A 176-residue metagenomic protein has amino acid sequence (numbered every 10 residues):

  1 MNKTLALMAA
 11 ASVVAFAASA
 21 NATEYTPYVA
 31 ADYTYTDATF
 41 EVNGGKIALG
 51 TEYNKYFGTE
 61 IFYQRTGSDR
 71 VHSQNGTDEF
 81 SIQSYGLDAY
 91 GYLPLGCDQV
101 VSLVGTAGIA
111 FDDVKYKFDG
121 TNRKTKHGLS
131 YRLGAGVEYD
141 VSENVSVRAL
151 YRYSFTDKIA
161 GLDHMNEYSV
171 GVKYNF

Functional and structural regions predicted by a protein language model:
M1-T26: Cleavable N-terminal export/targeting peptides
A17, A107-S142: A mid-sequence interfacial segment
E24-F40: Short N-terminal segments immediately surrounding and downstream of signal-peptide cleavage
E24-Y25, T51-D119, Y168-F176: Gram-negative (and chloroplast) outer-membrane scaffold detector with strong preference for beta-barrel transmembrane
T26-Y28, Y56, V100-S102, Y131 (+1 more regions): Structural motif
A31-Y33, I47-L49, T59-Y63, A89 (+3 more regions): Membrane-embedded beta-strands that build the outer-membrane beta-barrel scaffold
D37-N43, N75-Q83, K117, T121-L129 (+1 more regions): Replace "Gram-negative outer membrane beta-barrel proteins" with "bacterial and organellar outer membrane beta-barrel
R65-H72, L133, V141-F176: Predominantly the C-terminal beta-signal and adjacent terminal strand-loop region of outer-membrane beta-barrel
